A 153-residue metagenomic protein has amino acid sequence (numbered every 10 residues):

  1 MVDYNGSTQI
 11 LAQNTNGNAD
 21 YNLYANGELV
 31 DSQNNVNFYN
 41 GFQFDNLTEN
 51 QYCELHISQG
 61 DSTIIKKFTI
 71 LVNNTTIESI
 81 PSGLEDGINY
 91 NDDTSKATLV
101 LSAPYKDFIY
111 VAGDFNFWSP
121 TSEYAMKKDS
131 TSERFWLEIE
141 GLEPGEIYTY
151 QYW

Functional and structural regions predicted by a protein language model:
M1-G6, Y90-D92: Short, solvent-exposed loop/linker segments at the N-terminal edge of repeated beta-sheet extracellular domains
G6-N14, T98: A short beta-strand segment in extracellular, disulfide-stabilized domains
G17-Y21: Solvent-exposed loop segments of extracellular immunoglobulin-like
G27-F42: Surface-exposed, flexible coil segments in extracellular/virion-facing regions
N35, Y90-D93, T98-G145: Aromatic-rich carbohydrate-binding modules that target alpha-glucans
F44-Q51, G141-E146: Surface-exposed, short loops/turns at beta-strand junctions within beta-sandwich domains
I57-Q59: Conserved structural position at the C-terminal beta-strand of extracellular beta-sandwich adhesion modules
T63-V72: Edge beta-strands of extracellular beta-sandwich domains
